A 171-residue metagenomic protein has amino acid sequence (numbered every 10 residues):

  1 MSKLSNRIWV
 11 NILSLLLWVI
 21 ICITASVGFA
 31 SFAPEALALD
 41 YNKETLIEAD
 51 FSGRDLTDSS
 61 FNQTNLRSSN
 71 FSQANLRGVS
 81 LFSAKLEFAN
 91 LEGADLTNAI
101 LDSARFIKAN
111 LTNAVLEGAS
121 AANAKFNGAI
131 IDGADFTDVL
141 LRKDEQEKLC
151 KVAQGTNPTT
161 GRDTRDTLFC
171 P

Functional and structural regions predicted by a protein language model:
L4-P171: Tandem repeat scaffolds
